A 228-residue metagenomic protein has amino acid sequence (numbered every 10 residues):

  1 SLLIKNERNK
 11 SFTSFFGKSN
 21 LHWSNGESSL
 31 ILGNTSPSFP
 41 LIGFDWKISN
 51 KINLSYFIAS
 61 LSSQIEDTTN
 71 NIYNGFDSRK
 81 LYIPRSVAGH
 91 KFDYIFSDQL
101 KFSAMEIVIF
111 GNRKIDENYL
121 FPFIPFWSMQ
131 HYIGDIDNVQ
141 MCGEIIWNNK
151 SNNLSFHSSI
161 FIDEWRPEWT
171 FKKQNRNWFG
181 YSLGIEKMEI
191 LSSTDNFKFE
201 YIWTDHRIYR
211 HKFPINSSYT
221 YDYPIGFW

Functional and structural regions predicted by a protein language model:
S1-L54: Well-ordered mid-protein domain cores that form the structural environment of catalytic cofactors
L41-F227: Signature for the C-terminal beta-barrel architecture of outer-membrane proteins
